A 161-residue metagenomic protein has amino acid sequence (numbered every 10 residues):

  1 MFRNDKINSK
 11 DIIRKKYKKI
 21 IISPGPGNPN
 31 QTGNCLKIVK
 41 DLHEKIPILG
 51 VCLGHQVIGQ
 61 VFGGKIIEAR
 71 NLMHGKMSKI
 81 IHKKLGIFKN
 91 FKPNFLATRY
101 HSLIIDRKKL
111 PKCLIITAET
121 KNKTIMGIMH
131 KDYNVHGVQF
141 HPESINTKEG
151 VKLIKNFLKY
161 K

Functional and structural regions predicted by a protein language model:
M1-I7: A short beta-strand-loop structural module common to alpha/beta enzyme folds
I7-Y17, K109: Short amphipathic alpha-helix with an adjacent loop that forms part of the alpha/beta core around
I13-N90, L96, I154-N156: Cysteine-nucleophile active-site neighborhood
G27-N28, D106, N146: Glycine-rich nucleotide phosphate-binding loop and flanking beta-alpha elements of Rossmann-like dinucleotide-binding
C52, H101, H141: Histidine-centered divalent metal-coordination motifs
M77-K79, I125-G127, G137: Conserved hydrophobic/aromatic beta-strand scaffold that supports enzyme active sites
K84-Y133: Catalytic beta-strand/loop cores that center a nucleophilic Ser/Cys/Thr and support acyl-enzyme chemistry
P142-K161: Acyltransferase
